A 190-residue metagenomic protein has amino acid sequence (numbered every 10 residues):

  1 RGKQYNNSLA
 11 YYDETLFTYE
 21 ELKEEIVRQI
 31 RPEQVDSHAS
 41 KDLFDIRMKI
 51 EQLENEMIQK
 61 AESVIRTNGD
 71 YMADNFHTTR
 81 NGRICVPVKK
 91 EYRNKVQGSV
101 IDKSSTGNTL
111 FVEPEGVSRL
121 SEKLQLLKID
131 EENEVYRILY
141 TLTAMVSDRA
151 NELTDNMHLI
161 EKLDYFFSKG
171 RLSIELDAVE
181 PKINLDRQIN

Functional and structural regions predicted by a protein language model:
R1-T15: Long, charged all-alpha helical bundle/coiled-coil segments in cytosolic proteins
K3-N6, E25-N190: Alpha-helical coupling/stalk and coiled-coil linker elements that connect catalytic or binding modules and transmit
D13-E24: Extended, EK/Q-rich alpha-helical coiled-coil segments that serve as long dimerization/scaffolding arms in large
